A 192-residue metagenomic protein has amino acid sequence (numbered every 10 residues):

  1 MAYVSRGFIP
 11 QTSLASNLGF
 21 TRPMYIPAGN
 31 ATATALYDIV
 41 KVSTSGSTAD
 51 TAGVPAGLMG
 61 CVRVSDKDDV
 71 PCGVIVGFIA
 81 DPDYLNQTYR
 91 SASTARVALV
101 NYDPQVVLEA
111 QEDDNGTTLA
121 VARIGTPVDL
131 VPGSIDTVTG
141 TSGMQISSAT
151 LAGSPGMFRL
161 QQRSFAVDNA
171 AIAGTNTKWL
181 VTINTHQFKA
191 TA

Functional and structural regions predicted by a protein language model:
M1-A192: Surface-exposed, low-hydrophobicity beta-strand/loop segments enriched in small/polar/acidic residues
